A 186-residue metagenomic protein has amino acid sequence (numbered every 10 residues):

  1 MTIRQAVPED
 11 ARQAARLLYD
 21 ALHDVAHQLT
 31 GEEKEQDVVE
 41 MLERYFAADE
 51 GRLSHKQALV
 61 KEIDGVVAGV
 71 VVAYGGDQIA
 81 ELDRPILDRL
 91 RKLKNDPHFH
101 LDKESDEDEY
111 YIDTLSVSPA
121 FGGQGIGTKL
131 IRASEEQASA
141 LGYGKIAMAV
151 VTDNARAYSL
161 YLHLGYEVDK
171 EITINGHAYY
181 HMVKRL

Functional and structural regions predicted by a protein language model:
T2-R16, D24-Q28: A short beta-loop-alpha structural element at the N-terminal edge of CoA-dependent acyl/N-acetyltransferase catalytic
H23-F46, Q57, R91-K92: Conserved GNAT-fold acetyl-CoA-binding loop/helix
A47-V60, D77-E81, Y111: A short helix-loop-beta-strand connector motif used in the catalytic cores of GNAT acetyltransferases and, in some
V60, V66-G75, Y111, S116: Conserved beta-strand in the GNAT
G75-Y110: Conserved acyl-donor/pantetheine-binding loop and adjacent beta-alpha core of acyl/acetyltransferases and related
Y110, I131, A138-A149: Conserved GNAT acetyl-CoA-binding A-motif
D113-G122, M148-A157, T173-Y179, R185-L186: Conserved beta-strand-loop-alpha-helix junction that forms the acyl-donor binding cleft
G123-E136, S159-H163: Conserved acetyl-CoA-binding loop-helix of GNAT-fold acetyltransferases
